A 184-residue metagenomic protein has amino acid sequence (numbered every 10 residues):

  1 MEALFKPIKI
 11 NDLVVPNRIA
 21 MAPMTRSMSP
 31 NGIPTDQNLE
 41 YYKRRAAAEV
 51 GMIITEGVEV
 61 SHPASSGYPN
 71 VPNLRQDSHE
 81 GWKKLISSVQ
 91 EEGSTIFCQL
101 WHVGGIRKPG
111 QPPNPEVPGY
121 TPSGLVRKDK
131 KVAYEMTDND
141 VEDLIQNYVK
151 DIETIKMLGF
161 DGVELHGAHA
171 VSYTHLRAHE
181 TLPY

Functional and structural regions predicted by a protein language model:
M1-W101, L144, I152: N-terminal capping/small domains of soluble enzymes
I53-E56, I96-L100, L158-S172: Short beta-strand segments at enzyme active-site cores
P63-S66, V126-A133, R177: A short small-residue
Y68-V71, P112-P115, R177: Short low-complexity, flexible loop/linker segments enriched in glycine and/or proline with clustered acidic
W101-F160: Non-globular sequence segments
T174-T181: Conserved small/polar residues in nucleotide/adenosyl-binding loops
